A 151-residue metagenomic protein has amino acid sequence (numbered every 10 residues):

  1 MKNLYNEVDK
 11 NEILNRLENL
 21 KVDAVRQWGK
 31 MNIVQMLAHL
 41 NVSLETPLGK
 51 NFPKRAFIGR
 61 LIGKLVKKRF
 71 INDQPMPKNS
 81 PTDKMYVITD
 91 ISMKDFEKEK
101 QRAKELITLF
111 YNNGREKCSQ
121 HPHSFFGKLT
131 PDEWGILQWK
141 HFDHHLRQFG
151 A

Functional and structural regions predicted by a protein language model:
M1-H39: Long, hydrophobic N-terminal alpha-helical segment
M1-N6, L17-E18, W28, P75 (+2 more regions): Globin-like tetrapyrrole-binding proteins
K2-Y5, A103, A151: Metal-centered catalytic cores of metalloenzymes
N6-E7, E105-I107, W139: Membrane-proximal intrinsically disordered regions of secretory-pathway and membrane-system proteins
A24-I71, Q120-A151: Short, contiguous alpha-helical
V25, A103-F110, K117-S119: Conserved, structured core segments of small domains
N51-K98: Short, helix-capping/interhelical loops that line the mouth of catalytic, cofactor-, or ligand-binding pockets
P81-I88, E116-L129: Short helix/strand-capping connector loops at secondary-structure junctions
